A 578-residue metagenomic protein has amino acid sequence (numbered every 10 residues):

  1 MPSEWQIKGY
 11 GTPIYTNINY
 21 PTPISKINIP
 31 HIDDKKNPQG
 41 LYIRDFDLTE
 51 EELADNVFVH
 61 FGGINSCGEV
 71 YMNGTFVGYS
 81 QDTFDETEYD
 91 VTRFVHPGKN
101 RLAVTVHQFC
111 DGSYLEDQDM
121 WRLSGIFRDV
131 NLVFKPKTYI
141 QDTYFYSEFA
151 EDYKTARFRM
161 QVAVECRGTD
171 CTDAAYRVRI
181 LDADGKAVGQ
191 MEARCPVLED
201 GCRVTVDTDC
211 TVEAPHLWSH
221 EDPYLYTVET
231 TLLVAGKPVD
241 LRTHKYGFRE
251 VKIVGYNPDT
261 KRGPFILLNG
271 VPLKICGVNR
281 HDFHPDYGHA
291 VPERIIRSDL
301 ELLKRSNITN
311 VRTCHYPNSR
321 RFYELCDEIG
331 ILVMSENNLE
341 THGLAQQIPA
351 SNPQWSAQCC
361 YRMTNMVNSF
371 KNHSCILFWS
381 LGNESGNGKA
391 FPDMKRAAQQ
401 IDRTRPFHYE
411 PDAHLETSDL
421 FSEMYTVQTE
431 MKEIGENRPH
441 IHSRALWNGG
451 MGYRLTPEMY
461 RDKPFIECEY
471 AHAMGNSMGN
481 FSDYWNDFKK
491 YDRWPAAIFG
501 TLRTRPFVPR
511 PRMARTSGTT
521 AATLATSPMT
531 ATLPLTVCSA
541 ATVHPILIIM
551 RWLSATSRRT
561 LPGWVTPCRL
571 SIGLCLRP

Functional and structural regions predicted by a protein language model:
M1-H60, C110, Y114-Q118, L123-I126 (+5 more regions): Extended carbohydrate-recognition surfaces in non-catalytic/accessory domains of CAZymes and lectin-like proteins
M1-T22, R101-T105, L132, W485 (+1 more regions): Accessory carbohydrate-binding/adhesion or oligomerization-edge regions at the termini of glycan-active proteins
I18, I32-D142, R167, P317-N318 (+2 more regions): Accessory beta-strand-rich segments of carbohydrate-active enzymes
E52-D55, V95-K99, C171, V212-T227: Short glycine/proline/serine/threonine-rich loop/turn segments at secondary-structure transition edges
V70-M72, T155-P196, V204-V206, L570-P578: Beta-strand-rich binding/interaction modules
K137-G168, D259-R262, P545-P578: Surface beta-strand/loop "capping" patches
Y144, E229-L303, E324: N-terminal carbohydrate-binding accessory modules
L300-L303, N310-W552, R559, T566-C568: Substrate-binding/catalytic cleft of secreted carbohydrate-active enzymes, primarily glycoside hydrolases
